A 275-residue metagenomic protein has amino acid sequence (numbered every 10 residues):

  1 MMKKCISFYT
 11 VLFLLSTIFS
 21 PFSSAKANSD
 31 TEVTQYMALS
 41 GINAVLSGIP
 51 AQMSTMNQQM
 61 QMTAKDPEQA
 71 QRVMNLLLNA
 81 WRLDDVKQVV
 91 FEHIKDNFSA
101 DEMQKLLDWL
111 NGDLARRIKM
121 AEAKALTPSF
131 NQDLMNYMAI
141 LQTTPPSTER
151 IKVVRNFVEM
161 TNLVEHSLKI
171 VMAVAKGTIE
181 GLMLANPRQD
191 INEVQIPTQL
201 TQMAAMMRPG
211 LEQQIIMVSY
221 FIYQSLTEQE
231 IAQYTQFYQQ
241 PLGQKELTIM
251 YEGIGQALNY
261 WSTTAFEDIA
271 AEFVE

Functional and structural regions predicted by a protein language model:
M1-V11: Bacterial N-terminal signal peptides that target proteins for export
Y9-S20: Bacterial N-terminal signal peptides
K26-F130, A265: N-terminal Sec/ER secretory leader and immediately downstream segment of secreted/extracellular precursors
T34, Q88, E92, Q104 (+7 more regions): Solvent-exposed, polar/charged alpha-helical surfaces in well-ordered, non-transmembrane soluble domains, broadly
Q69-L78, L83, K87, D190-I215 (+2 more regions): Membrane-interacting alpha-helical segments
A121, L126-L134, M138-I140, P145-P146 (+2 more regions): Outer-membrane beta-barrel domain signature
L126-Q224: Extended amphipathic alpha-helical interaction segments
R208-E275: A cross-kingdom marker for long, charged
